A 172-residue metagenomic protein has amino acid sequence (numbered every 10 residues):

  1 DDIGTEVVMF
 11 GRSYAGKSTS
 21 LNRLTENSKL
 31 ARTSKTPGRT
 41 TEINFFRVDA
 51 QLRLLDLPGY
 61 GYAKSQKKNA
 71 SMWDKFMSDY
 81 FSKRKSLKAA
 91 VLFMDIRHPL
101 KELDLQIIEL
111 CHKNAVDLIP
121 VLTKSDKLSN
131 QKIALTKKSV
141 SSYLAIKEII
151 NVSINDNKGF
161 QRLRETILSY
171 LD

Functional and structural regions predicted by a protein language model:
D1-K64, D172: Conserved G1/Walker A P-loop phosphate-binding module
A15, L21, N44, A50-Q51 (+4 more regions): Structured catalytic cores of enzymes that bind and process phosphorylated ligands/cofactors
T40, A70-D74, N157-F160: Amphipathic alpha-helical transducer elements in NTP-driven molecular machines
L57-Y60, I96-R97, K124-S125: Conserved Walker B
Y60-A70, D126-K127: Flexible beta-alpha connector loops of hexameric P-loop NTPases
N69-R97, E109-I119: Inter-motif core of Ras-like GTPase G domains
D104: Acidic (Asp/Glu) carboxylate-rich active-site/surface patches
K127-D172: Canonical P-loop GTPase G-domain recognition
